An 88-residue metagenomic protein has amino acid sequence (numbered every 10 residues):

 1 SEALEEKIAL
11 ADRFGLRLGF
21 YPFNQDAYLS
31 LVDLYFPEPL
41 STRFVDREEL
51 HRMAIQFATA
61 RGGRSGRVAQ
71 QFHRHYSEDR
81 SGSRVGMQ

Functional and structural regions predicted by a protein language model:
S1-F23: A short helix-turn-beta junction within AAA+ P-loop NTPase domains corresponding to the substrate/partner-engaging
R17, Y21-Q88: C-terminal alpha-helical "lid" subdomain
